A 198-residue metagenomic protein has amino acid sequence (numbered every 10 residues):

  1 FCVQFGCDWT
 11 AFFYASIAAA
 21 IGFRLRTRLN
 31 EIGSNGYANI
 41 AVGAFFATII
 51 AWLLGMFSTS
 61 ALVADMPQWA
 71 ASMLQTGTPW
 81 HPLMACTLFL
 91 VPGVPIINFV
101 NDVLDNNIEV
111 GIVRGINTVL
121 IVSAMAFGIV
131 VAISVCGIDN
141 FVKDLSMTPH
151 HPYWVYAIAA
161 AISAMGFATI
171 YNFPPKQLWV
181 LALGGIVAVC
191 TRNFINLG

Functional and structural regions predicted by a protein language model:
F1-G198: Alpha-helical transmembrane segments and their membrane-interface boundaries that form or gate the permeation pathway
